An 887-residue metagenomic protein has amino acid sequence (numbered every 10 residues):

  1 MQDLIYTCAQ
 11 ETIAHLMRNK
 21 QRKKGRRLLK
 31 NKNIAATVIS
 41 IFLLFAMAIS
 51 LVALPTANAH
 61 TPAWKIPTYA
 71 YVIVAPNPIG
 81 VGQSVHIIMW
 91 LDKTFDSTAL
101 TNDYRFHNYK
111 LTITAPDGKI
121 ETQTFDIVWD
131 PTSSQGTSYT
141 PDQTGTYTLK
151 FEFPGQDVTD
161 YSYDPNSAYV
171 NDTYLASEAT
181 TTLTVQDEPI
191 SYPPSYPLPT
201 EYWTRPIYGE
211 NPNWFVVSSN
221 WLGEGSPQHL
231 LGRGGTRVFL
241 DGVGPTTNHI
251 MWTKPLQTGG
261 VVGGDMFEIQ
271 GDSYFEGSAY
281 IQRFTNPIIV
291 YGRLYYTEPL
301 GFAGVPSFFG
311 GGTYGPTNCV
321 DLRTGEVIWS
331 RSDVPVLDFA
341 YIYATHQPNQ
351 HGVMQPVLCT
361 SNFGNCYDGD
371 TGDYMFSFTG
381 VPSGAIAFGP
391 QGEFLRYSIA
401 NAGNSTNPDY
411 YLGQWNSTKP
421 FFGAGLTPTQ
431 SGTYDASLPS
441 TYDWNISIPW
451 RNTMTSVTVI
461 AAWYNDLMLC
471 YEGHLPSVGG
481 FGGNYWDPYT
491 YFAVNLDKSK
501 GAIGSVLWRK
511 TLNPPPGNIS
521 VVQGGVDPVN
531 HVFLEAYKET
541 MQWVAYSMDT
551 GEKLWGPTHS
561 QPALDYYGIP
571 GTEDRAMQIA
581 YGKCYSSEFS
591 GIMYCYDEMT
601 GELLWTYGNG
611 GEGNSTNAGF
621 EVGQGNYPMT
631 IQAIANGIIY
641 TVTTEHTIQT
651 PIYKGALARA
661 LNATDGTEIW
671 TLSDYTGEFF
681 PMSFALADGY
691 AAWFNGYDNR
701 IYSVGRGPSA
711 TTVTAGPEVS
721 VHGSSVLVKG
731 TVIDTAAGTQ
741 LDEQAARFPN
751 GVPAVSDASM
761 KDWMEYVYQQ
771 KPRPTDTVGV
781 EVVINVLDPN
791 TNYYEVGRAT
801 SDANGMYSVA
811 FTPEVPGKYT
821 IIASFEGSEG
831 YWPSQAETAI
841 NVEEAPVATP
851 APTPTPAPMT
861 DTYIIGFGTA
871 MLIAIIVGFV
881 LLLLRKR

Functional and structural regions predicted by a protein language model:
M1-P62, M89, N248, G372 (+5 more regions): Secretory targeting signatures
T7, R22, A36, S40-A59 (+14 more regions): Secretory-pathway ectodomains
A63-W64, A70, W832, E837: Terminal alpha-helical segments
A75, T137, G716, G797-R798 (+1 more regions): Short, conserved secondary-structure segments in the cores of folded domains
L111-I120, N785-Y793: Change "in extracellular beta-sheet-rich domains … of secreted and cell-surface proteins" to "in beta-sheet-rich domains
Q123-S134, Y793-N804: Short, acidic Ser/Thr/Gly-rich low-complexity loop/linker segments typical of extracellular and cell-surface proteins
P131, Q135-Q143, Y147, F151-F153 (+2 more regions): Residue-level recognition of secondary-structure-to-loop junctions
E795-P850: Membrane-proximal extracellular "stem/stalk" segments of glycoproteins immediately N-terminal to a transmembrane helix
